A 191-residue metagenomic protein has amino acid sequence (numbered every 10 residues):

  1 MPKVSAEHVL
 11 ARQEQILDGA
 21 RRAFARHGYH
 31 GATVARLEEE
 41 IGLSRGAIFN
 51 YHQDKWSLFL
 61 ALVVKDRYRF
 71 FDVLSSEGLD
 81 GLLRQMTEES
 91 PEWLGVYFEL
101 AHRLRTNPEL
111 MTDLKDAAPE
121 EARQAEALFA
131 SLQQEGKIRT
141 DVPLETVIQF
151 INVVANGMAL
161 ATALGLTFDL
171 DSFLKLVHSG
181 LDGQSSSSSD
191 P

Functional and structural regions predicted by a protein language model:
M1-H27, V34-L43, W56-S57: Basic, helix-initiating cap at the start of DNA-binding domains
V9, L17, V63, R67 (+2 more regions): Amphipathic, non-transmembrane alpha-helical scaffold segments
G46: Key DNA-contact positions within bacterial/archaeal DNA-binding proteins
H52, F59-D66: Alpha-helical DNA-contacting segments of helix-turn-helix folds
A61, Y68-G95, L144-I151: Hydrophobic alpha-helical connector segments
E88-K115: Amphipathic alpha-helical segments used for helix-helix packing
M111-K115, Q133-G180, Q184-P191: Hydrophobic/aromatic-rich alpha-helical bundle segments in the mid-to-C-terminal region
